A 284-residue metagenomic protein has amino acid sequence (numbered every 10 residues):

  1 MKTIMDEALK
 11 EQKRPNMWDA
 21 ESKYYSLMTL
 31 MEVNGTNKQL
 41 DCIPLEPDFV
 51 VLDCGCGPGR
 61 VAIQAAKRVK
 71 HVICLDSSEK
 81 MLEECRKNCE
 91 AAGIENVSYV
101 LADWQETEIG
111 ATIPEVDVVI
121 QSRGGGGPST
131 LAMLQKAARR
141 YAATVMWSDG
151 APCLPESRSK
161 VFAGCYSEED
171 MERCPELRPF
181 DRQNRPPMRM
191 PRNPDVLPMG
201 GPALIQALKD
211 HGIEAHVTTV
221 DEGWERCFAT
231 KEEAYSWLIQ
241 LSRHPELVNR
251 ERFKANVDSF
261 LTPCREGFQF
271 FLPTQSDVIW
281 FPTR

Functional and structural regions predicted by a protein language model:
M1-P44: Conserved class I S-adenosyl-L-methionine
G55-G57: Class I SAM-dependent methyltransferase "Motif I" SAM/SAH-binding loop
R60, K67-E95, V100-E106: Class I SAM-dependent methyltransferase SAM/SAH-binding core
E106-I113: Short conserved loop adjoining the S-adenosyl-L-methionine
G125-A137: A short, conserved alpha-helix within the catalytic core of class I
A143-D195: Conserved class I S-adenosyl-L-methionine
L197-G212: Short alpha-helix
E214-R284: Conserved Class I S-adenosyl-L-methionine
